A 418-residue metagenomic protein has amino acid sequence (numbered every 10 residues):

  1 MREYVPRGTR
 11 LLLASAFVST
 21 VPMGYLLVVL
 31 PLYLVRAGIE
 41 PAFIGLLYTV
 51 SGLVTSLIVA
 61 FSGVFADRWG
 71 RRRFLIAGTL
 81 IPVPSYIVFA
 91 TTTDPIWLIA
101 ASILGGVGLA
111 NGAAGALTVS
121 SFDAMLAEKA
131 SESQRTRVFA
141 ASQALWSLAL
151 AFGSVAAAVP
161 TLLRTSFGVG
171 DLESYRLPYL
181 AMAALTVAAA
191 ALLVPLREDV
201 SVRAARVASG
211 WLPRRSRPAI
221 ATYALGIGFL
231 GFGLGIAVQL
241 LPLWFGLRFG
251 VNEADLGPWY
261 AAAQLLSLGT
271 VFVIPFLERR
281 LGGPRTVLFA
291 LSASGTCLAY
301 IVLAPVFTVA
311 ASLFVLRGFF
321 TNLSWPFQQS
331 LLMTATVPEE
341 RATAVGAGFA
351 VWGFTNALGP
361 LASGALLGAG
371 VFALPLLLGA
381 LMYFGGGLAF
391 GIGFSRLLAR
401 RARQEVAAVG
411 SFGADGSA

Functional and structural regions predicted by a protein language model:
M1-P6, R197-G226, V409-A418: Juxtamembrane intracellular "pre-TM" segments in multi-pass secondary transporters
R2-S56, A219-A261: Helix-loop boundary and gating motifs at the non-cytosolic
F17, S85, I96-L117, V309-L323: Hydrophobic core of transmembrane alpha-helices in multi-pass small-molecule transporters, especially MFS/SLC-type
L32, R36, F152-E173, L358-P375: Transmembrane alpha-helix termini and helix-breaking/packing motifs in multi-pass membrane transporters
I58-G70, T161, T270-G283, L367-G368: Helix-to-loop junctions at the C-terminal end of transmembrane segments in multipass secondary transporters
L80-L98, A293-P305, G391: C-terminal ends and interior cores of transmembrane alpha-helices in multi-pass membrane transporters/permeases
A157, T161, A183-V202, A389-F394: C-terminal membrane-cytosol helix-exit motif in multi-pass small-molecule transporters
